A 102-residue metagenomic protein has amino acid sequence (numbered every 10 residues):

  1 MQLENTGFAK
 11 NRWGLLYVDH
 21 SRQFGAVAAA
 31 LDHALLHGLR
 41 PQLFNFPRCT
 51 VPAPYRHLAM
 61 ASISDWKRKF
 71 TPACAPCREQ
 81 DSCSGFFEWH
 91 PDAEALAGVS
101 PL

Functional and structural regions predicted by a protein language model:
M1-Y55, A75: Radical SAM enzyme [4Fe-4S]-AdoMet core and its adjacent flexible, acidic and glycine-rich loops/tails across
P47, P52-L102: Flexible mid-to-C-terminal extensions adjoining Fe-S/redox cofactors in radical SAM and related proteins
